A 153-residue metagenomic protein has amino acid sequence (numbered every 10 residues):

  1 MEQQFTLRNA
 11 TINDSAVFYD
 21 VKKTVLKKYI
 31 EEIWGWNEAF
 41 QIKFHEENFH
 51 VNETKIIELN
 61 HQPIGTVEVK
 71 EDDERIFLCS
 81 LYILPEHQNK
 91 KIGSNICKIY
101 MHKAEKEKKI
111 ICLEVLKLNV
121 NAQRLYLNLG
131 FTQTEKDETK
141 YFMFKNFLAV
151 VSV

Functional and structural regions predicted by a protein language model:
F5-D20: A short beta-loop-alpha structural element at the N-terminal edge of CoA-dependent acyl/N-acetyltransferase catalytic
L26-E46: Conserved GNAT-fold acetyl-CoA-binding loop/helix
E46-I56, G65: A short helix-loop-beta-strand connector motif used in the catalytic cores of GNAT acetyltransferases and, in some
Q62-K70, F77-Y82: Conserved beta-strand in the GNAT
P85, L113-Q123, T139-N146: Conserved beta-strand-loop-alpha-helix junction that forms the acyl-donor binding cleft
N89-H102, R124, N128: Conserved acetyl-CoA-binding loop-helix of GNAT-fold acetyltransferases
A104-V115: Conserved GNAT acetyl-CoA-binding A-motif
L127-D137: Conserved acetyl-CoA-binding loop of GNAT-fold acetyltransferases
